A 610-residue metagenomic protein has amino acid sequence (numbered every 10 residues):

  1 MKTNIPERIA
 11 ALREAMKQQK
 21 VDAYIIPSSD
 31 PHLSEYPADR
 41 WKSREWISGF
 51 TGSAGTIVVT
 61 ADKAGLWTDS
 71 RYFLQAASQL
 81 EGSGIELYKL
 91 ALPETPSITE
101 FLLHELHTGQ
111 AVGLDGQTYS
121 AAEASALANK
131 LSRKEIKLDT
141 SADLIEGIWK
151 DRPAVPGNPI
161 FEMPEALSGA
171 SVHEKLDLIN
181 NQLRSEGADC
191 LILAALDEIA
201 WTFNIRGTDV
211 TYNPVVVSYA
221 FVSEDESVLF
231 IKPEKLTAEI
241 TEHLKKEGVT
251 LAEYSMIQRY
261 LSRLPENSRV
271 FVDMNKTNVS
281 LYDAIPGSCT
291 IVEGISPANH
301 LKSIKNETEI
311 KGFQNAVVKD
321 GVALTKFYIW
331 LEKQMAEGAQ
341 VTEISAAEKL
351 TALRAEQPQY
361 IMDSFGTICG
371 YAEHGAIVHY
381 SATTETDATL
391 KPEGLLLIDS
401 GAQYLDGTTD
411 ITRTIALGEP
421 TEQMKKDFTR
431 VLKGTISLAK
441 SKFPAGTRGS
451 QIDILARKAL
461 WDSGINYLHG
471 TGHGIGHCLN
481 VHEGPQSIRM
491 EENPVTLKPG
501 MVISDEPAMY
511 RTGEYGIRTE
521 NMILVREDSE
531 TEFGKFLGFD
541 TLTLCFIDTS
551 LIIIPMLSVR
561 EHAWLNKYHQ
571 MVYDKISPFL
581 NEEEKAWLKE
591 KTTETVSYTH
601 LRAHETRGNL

Functional and structural regions predicted by a protein language model:
M1-Y598: Active-site neighborhoods and metal-handling regions in enzymes and metal-associated proteins
T599-T606: Conserved small/polar residues in nucleotide/adenosyl-binding loops
